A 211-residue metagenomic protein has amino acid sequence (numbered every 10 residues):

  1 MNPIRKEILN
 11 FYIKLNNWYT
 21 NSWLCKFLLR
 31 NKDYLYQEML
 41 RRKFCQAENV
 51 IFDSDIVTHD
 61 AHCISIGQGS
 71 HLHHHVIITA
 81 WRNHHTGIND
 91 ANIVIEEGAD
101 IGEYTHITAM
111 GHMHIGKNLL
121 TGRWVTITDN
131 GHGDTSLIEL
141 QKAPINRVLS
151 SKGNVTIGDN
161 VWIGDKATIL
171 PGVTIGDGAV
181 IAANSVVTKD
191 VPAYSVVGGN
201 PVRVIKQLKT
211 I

Functional and structural regions predicted by a protein language model:
M1-D129, N154, G158-N160, I169 (+4 more regions): Domain-scale signature associated with acetyltransferase and cell-envelope carbohydrate enzymes
G133-A143: Short, flexible, mixed-charge acidic loops at enzyme active sites
A143-V155: A short acidic, glycine-rich active-site loop that binds or catalyzes chemistry on phosphate/adenosine moieties
W162, V180-A182, V186: A generic "structured core" feature
P171, K189: Conserved coupling/switch loop of ABC ATPases
T174: Active-site/ligand-binding-proximal alpha/beta "capping" segment
